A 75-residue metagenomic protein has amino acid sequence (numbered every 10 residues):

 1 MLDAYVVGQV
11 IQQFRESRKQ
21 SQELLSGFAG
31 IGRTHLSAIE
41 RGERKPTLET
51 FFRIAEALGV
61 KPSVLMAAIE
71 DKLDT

Functional and structural regions predicted by a protein language model:
M1-L2, E56, V64-T75: Short, charged recognition helix plus adjacent turn of helix-turn-helix-like nucleic-acid-binding domains
Q9-F28: Short basic helix-loop element that most often maps to the first helix and adjoining turn of HTH DNA-binding modules
I11, L25-S26, L36-I39, L65: Conserved hydrophobic/aromatic packing and binding residues within compact polymer-binding modules
I11, Q22, R33, L48-F51: Helix-turn-helix DNA-binding elements, focusing on the entry/boundary residues of the two helices that contact DNA
I31-R44: Recognition helix of helix-turn-helix/homeodomain-like DNA-binding domains that insert into the DNA major groove
E43-A55, P62: Short, basic-rich loop-to-helix N-cap that marks the start of a DNA-contacting helix
